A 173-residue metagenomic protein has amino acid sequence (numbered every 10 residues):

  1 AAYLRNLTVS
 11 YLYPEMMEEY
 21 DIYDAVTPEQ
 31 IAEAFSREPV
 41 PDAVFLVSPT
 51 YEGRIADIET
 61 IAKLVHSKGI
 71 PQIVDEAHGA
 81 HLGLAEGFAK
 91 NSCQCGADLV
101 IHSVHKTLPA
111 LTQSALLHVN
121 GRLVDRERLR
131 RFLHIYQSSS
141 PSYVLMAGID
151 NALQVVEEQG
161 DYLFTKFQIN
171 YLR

Functional and structural regions predicted by a protein language model:
A1-R173: Conserved PLP-enzyme active-site core in the AAT-like
